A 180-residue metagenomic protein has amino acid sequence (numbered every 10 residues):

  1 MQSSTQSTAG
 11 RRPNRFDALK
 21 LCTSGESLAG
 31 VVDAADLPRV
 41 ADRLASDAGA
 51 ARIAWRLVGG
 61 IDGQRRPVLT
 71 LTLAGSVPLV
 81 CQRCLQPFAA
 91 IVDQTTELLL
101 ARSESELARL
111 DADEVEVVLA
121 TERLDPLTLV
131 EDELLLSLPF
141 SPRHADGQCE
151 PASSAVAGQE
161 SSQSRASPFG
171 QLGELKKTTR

Functional and structural regions predicted by a protein language model:
M1-P78: A positional/architectural concept
M1-S27, A89-R180: Charge-rich, low-complexity linker and terminal segments
V80-R83, Q148: The −1 position to Zn-ligating cysteines in a subset of zinc-ribbon hairpins
Q86: Short Cys/His-based metal-binding microdomains
